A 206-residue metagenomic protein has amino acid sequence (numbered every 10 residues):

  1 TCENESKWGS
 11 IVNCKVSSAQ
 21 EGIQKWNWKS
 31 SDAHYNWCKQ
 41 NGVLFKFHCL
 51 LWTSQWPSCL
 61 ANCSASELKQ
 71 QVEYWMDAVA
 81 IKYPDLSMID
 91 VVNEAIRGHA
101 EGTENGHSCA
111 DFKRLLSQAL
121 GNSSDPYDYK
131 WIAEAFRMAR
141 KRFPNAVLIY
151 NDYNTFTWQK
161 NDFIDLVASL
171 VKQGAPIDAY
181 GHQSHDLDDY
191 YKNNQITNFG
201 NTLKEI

Functional and structural regions predicted by a protein language model:
T1-I149, Y153-T155: Substrate-binding cleft and catalytic face of glycoside hydrolase catalytic domains, especially the flexible beta-alpha
C2-E5, S87, N93, A146-Y153 (+1 more regions): Aromatic- and acid-rich polysaccharide-binding/catalytic face of secreted or lumenal carbohydrate-active enzymes
G9-V12, Y191-Q195: Active-site-adjacent loop/helix micro-motif of nuclease/hydrolase catalytic cores
A100-E104, A135, T157-Q173, K192-L203: Distinct, well-ordered alpha-helical segments
A179, L203-I206: Aromatic-lined glycan-binding groove of carbohydrate-active enzymes
